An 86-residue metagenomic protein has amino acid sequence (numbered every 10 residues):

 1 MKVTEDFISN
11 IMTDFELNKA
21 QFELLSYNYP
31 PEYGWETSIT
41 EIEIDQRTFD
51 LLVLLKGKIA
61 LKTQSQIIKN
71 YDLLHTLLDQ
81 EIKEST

Functional and structural regions predicted by a protein language model:
M1-T86: Intrinsically disordered, compositionally biased glycine-rich interaction modules
